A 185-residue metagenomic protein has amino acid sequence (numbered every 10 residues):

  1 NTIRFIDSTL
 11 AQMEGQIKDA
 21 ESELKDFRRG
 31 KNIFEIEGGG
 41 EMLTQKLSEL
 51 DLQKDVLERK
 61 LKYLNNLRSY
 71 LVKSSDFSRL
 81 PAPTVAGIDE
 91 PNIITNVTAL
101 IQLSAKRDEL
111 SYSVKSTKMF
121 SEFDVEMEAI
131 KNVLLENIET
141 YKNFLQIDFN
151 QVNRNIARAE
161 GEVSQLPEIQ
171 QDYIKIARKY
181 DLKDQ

Functional and structural regions predicted by a protein language model:
N1-Q185: Polar/charged helix-initiation
